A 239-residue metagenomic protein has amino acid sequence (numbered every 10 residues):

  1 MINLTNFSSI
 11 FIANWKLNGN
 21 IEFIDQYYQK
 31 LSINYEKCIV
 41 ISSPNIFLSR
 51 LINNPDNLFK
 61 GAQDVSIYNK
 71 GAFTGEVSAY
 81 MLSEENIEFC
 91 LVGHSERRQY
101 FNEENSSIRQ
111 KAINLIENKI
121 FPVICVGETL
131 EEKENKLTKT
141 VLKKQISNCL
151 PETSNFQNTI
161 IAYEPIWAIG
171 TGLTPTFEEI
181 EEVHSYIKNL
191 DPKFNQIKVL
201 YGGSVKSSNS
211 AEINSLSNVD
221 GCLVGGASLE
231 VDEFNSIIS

Functional and structural regions predicted by a protein language model:
M1-S239: Active-site loop-to-helix "anion-binding N-cap" substructures in soluble metabolic enzymes
